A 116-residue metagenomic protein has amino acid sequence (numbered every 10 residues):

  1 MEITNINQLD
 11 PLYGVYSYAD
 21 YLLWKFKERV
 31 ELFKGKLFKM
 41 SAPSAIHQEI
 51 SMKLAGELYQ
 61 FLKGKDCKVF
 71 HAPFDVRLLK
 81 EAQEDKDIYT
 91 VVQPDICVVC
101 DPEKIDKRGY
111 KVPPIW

Functional and structural regions predicted by a protein language model:
M1-W116: Gly/Pro/Ser/Thr-rich low-complexity, intrinsically disordered segments predominantly at protein N-termini
